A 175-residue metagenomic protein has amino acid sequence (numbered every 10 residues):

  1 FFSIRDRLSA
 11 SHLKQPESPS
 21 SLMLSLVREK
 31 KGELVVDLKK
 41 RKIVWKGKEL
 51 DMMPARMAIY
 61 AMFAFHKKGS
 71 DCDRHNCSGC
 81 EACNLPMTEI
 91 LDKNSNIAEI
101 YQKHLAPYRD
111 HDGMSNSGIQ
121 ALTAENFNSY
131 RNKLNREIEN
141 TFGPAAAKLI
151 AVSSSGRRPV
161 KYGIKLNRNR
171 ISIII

Functional and structural regions predicted by a protein language model:
F1: Acidic metal-coordinating catalytic centers involved in nucleic-acid phosphodiester chemistry
I4-H66, S70-N76: Short boundary/linker motifs that mark transitions into or out of structured domains
D6, E99-A106, N140, P144: Polar/charged alpha-helical tracts
L8-Q15, Y108, D112, A145: Short, flexible helical or helix-coil boundary motifs
R28-E29, N126, N135-I175: DNA-binding patch around the recognition helix
V44-W45, M114-Q120: Short interface patches used for recognition in eukaryotic signaling and trafficking proteins
E49-M114, L134: Short amphipathic alpha-helical recognition elements used for nucleic-acid or partner binding across transcription
M52-Y60, Q120-T141: DNA-recognition element of transcription regulators
